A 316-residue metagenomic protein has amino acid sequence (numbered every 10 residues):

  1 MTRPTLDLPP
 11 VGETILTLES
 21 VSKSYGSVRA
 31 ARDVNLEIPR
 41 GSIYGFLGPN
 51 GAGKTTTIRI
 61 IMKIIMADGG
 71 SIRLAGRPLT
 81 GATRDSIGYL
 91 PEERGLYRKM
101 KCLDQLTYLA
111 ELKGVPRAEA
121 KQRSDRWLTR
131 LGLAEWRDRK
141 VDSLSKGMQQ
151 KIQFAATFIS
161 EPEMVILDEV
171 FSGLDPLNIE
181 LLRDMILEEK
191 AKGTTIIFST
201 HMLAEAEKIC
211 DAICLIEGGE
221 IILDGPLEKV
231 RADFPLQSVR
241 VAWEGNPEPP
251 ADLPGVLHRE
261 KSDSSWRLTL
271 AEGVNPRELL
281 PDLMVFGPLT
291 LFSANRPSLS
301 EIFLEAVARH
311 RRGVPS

Functional and structural regions predicted by a protein language model:
T2-T5, A271-S316: C-terminal coupling/interaction segments
R3-T14: Primarily ABC-family ATPase nucleotide-binding module
E13-L16, K23-E217, L223: ABC transporter nucleotide-binding domains
E19, P39, A242-E244, T269-A271 (+1 more regions): A structural detector for beta-sheet-dominated domains
T83, F234, V307: Short, flexible helix/strand-to-coil boundary loops that buttress conserved ligand/catalytic motifs in alpha/beta
R94, P254-L257, G287: Structural motif
R183-A271: ABC transporter nucleotide-binding domain
